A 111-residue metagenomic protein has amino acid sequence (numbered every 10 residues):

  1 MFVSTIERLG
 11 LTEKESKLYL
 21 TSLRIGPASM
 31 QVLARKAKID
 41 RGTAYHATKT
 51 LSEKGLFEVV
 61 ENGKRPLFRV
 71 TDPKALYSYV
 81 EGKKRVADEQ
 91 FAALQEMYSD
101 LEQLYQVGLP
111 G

Functional and structural regions predicted by a protein language model:
M1-R8, P27, E96-V107: Hydrophobic transmembrane alpha-helix bundles
V3-E15, L23, P27-S29, Y45 (+1 more regions): Short, cationic-aromatic polyanion-contact patches
L9, S22-R24, V32-K36, E53 (+2 more regions): Generic detector of short, locally flexible boundary/turn motifs and exposed helical patches
E15, R41-G42, K64, L94 (+1 more regions): A general marker of short, structured functional hotspots
S29-E61: N-terminal helix-turn-helix
K49-L51, K64-L67, Q90-Y98: Short, surface-exposed, charge-dense and proline/glycine-enriched linear segments
S78-G111: Amphipathic alpha-helical dimerization/coiled-coil segments that flank or bridge DNA-binding/regulatory modules
